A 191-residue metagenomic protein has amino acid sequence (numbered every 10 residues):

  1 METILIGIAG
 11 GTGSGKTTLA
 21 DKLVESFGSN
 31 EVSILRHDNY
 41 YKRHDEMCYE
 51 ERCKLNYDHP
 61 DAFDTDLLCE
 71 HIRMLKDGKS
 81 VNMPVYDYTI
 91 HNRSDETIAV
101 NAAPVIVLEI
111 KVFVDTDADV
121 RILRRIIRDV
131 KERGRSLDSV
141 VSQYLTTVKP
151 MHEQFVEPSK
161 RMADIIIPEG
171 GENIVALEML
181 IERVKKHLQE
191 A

Functional and structural regions predicted by a protein language model:
L5-G7: Short hydrophobic/aromatic beta-strand immediately N-terminal to the Walker A/P-loop
G11: P-loop (Walker A) phosphate-binding loop of NTP-binding proteins
K16: Conserved lysine of the Walker
L19: Hydrophobic positions on the alpha1 helix immediately C-terminal to the Walker A/P-loop
V24-S33: Post-Walker A helix-loop "phosphate-sensing" segment adjacent to the P-loop in P-loop NTPases
S33, K42-I90: Conserved nucleotide-sensing/catalytic segment adjacent to the nucleotide-binding pocket in NTP-handling enzymes
R52-L55, V105, I110-V156: A glycine- and Lys/Arg-enriched "phosphate-lid" helix/loop adjacent to the NTP-binding pocket of small-molecule kinases
I127, K149-A191: NTP-dependent small-molecule kinase module
